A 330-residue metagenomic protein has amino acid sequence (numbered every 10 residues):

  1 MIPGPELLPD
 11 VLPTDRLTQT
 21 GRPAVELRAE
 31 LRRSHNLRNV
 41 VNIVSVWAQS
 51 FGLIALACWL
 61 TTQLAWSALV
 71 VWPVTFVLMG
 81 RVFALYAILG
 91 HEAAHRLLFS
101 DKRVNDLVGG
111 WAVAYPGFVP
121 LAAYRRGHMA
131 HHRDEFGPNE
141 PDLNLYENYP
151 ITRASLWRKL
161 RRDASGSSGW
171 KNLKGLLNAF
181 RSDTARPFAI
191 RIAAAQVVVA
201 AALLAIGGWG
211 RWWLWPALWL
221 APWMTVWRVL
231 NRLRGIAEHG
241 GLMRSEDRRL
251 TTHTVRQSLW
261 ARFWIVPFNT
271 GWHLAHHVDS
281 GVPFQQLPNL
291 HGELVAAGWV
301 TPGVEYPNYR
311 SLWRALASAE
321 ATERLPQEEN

Functional and structural regions predicted by a protein language model:
M1-M79, A114-A217, F284-N330: Non-catalytic, topology-defining segments of multipass membrane proteins
L53, A94, L98-F99, A112 (+2 more regions): Active-site-flanking alpha-helical
W59-L64, A93-D101, H131, F180 (+2 more regions): Membrane-interface elements of multi-pass transporters and channels
T75, G109, V113, P222-W223: Transmembrane alpha-helical core residues of multi-pass small-molecule transporters, especially secondary transporters
L78-G90, P120-A122, L160, G169-N172 (+1 more regions): Transmembrane alpha-helical segments that form the membrane-embedded catalytic/substrate-channel core of multi-pass
Y86-H95, Y124-F136, R234-G241, V266-V282: Histidine-centered catalytic micro-motifs
L89-V108, P141-L145: Aspartate-rich (DDxxD/NDxxD/DxxxD) Mg2+/diphosphate-binding motifs and their adjoining helix-loop segments
F180-L242, D247-R248, T252-W272: C-terminal membrane-associated helical module and adjoining short loops/tails
